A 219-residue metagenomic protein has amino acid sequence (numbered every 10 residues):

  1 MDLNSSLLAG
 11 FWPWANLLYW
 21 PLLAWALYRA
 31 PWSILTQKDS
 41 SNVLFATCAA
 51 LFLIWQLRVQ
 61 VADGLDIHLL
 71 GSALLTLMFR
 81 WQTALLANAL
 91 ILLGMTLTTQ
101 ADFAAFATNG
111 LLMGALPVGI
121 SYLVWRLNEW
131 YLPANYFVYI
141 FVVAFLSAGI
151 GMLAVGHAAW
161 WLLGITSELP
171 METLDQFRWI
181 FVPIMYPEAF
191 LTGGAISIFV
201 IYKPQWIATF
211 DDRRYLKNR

Functional and structural regions predicted by a protein language model:
D2-L74: Hydrophobic transmembrane alpha-helices
D2-S6, N128-I201: Membrane-embedded alpha-helical hairpins and interfacial helices in multi-pass inner-membrane proteins
A15-A24, L77, G114-W125, Y186-I198: Hydrophobic cores of alpha-helical transmembrane segments in multi-pass inner/ER membrane proteins, independent
W20-L27, M95-L97, A101-F103, N109-G151 (+1 more regions): Short helix-perturbing small/polar motifs within transmembrane alpha-helices
S41-C48, L85-A89, A107, L111 (+2 more regions): Hydrophobic alpha-helical transmembrane segments
L53-V118: Alpha-helical membrane segments and adjacent membrane-interface helices in multi-pass membrane proteins
G64-S72, L92-A104, Y139-V143, L162-E168 (+1 more regions): Juxtamembrane/interfacial segments around transmembrane helices
F199, K203-R219: Short, highly charged, low-complexity non-transmembrane loops/tails of multi-pass membrane proteins
